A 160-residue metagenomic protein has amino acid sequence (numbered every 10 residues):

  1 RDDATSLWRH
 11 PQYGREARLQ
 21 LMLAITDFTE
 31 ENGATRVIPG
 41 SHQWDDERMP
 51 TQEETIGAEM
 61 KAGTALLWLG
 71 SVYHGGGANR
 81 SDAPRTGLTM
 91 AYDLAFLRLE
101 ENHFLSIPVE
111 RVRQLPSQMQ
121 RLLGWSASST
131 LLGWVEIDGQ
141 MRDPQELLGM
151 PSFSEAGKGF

Functional and structural regions predicted by a protein language model:
R1-M60, L97-I107: Catalytic core of non-heme Fe(II) oxygenases with the double-stranded beta-helix
W44, R48-L67, S71-V72, G77-F160: Conserved double-stranded beta-helix
